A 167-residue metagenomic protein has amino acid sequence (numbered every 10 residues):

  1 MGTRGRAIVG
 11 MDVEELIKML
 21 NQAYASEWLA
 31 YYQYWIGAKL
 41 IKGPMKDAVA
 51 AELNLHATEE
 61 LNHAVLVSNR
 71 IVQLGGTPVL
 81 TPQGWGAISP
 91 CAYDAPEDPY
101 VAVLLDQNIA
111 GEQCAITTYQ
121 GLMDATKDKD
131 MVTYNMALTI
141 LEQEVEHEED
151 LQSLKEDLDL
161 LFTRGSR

Functional and structural regions predicted by a protein language model:
M1-R167: Iron-associated oxidoreductase/ferritin-like identity signal
